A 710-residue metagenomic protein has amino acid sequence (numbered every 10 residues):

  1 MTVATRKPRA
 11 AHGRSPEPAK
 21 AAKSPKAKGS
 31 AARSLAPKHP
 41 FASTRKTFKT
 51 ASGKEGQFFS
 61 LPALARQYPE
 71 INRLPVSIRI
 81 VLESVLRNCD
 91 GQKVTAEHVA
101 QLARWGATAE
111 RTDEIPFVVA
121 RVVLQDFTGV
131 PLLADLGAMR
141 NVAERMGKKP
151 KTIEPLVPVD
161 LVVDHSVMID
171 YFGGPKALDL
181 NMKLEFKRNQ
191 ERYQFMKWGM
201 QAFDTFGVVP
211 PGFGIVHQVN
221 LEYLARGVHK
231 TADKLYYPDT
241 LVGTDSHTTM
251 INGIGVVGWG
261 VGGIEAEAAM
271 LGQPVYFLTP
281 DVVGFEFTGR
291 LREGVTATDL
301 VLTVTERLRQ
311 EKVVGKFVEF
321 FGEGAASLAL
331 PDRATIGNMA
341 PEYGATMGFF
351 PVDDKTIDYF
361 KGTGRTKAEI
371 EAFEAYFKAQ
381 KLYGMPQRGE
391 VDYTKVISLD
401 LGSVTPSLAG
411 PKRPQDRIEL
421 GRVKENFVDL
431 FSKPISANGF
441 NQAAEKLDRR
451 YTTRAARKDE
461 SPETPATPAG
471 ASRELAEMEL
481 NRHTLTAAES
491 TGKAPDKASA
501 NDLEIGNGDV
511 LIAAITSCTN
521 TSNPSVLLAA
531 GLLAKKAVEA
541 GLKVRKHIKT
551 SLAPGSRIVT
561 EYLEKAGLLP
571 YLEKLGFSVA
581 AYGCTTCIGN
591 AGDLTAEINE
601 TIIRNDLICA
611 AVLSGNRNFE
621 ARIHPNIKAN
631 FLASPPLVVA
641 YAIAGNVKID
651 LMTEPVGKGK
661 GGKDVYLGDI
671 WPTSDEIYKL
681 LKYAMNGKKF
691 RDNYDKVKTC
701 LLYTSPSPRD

Functional and structural regions predicted by a protein language model:
T2-V162, D354, E369-I370, S461: Non-catalytic terminal accessory/regulatory regions of metabolic enzymes
R73-I80, K93-E97, A134-G137, L156 (+18 more regions): Conserved active-site and cofactor/substrate-binding residues in soluble primary-metabolism enzymes
R87-G91, R104-A107, E144-K151, R226-D233 (+16 more regions): Generic secondary-structure signature for well-ordered alpha-helical cores
D90-E286, V301, A409, V428 (+3 more regions): Long, structured ligand/cofactor-binding scaffold of large enzymes
R145-L184, L328-A334, P341-D448, P655-T699: Terminal amphipathic helices with adjacent charged low-complexity linkers/tails
Y237-I370, K543-V544, G583-T586, N590-K688: Mobile "lid/hinge" segments at catalytic clefts and subdomain interfaces of large enzymes
Y703-D710: Conserved small/polar residues in nucleotide/adenosyl-binding loops
